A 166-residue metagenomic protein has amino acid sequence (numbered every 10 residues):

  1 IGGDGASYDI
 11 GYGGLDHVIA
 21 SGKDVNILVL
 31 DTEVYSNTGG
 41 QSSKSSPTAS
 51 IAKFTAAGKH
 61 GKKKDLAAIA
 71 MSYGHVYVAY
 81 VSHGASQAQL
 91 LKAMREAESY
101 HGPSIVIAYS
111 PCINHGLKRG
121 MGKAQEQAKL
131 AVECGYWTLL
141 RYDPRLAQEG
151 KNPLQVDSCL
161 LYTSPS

Functional and structural regions predicted by a protein language model:
I1-Y8: DG-centered beta-turn motif at the end of beta-strands
D9-N26, L30-S158: Glycine-rich ThDP/TPP pyrophosphate-binding loop and its adjacent helix/strand module within ThDP-dependent enzymes
Y162-S166: Conserved small/polar residues in nucleotide/adenosyl-binding loops
